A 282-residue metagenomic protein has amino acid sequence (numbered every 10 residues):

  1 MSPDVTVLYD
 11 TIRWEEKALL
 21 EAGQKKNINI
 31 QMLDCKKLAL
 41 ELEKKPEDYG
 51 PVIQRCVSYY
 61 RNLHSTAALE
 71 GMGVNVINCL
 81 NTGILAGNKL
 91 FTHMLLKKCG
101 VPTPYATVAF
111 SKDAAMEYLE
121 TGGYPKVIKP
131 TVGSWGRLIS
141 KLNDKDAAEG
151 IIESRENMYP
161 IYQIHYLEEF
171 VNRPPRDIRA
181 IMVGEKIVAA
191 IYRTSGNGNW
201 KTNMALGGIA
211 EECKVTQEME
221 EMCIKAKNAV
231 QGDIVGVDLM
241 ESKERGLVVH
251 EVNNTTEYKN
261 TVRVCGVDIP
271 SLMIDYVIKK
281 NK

Functional and structural regions predicted by a protein language model:
M1-T82, F91: ATP-binding N-terminal substructure of ATP-dependent carboxylate-amine bond-forming enzymes
S2, Y9, E70-G73, N81-Y166 (+4 more regions): Active-site nucleotide/adenylate-binding loops and adjacent lid/helix of ATP-dependent enzymes
V57-Y59, V132-G133, T255: Short glycine-rich anion-binding loops that position phosphate/pyrophosphate groups of nucleotides and phosphorylated
K126, Y166, A189, V235 (+1 more regions): Protein kinase-like catalytic core scaffold
G133, N172, E185, S242-R245: Short strand-connecting beta-turns/loops that link adjacent beta-strands
S140-V230: Phosphate-binding site of ATP-dependent enzymes
E168-E169, G232-E244: A short glycine-rich, hydrophobically flanked beta-strand micro-motif that places a catalytic Asp/Glu for divalent metal
N228, S242-K282: C-terminal active-site "lid" helix and adjoining low-complexity regulatory extension at the edge of ATP-using catalytic
